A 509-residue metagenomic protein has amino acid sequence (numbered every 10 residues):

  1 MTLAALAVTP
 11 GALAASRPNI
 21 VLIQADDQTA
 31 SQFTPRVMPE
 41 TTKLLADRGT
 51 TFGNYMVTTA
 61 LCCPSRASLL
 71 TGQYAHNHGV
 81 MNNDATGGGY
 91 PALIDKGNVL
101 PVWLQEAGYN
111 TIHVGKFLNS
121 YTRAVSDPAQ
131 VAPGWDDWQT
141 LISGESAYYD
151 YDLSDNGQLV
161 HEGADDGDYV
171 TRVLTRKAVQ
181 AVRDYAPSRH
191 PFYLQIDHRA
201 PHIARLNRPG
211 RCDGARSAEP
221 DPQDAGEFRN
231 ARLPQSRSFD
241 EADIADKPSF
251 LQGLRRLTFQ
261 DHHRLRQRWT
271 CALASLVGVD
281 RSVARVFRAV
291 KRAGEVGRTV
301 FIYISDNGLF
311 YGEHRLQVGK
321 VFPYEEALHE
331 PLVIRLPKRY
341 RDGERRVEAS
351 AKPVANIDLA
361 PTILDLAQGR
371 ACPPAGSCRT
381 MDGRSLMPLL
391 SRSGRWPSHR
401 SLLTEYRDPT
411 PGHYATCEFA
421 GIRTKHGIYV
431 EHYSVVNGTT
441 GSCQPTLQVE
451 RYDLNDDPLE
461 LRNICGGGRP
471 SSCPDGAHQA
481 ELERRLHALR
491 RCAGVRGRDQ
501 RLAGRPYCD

Functional and structural regions predicted by a protein language model:
M1-A14: Secretory targeting and sorting signals
A14-H432, N437-T440, R462-G466, P470-G476: Formylglycine-dependent sulfatase
Y55-T58, P331, L482-V495: A short, conserved beta-to-alpha structural element at the edge of catalytic cores that scaffolds binding
H113, R189, H399, R485-Q500: Bilobed periplasmic-binding protein-like "clamshell/Venus-flytrap" ligand-binding domains
C443-P445: Short, solvent-exposed loop/turn segments at conserved positions within beta-propeller repeat blades
R451-Y452: Short hydrophobic beta-strand that contains or immediately precedes a catalytic carboxylate
D457: Intrinsically disordered, low-complexity polar regions and short flexible loop motifs
G504-C508: Short, low-complexity, Pro/Ser/Thr/Gly-rich segments in the mature regions of secreted, periplasmic
